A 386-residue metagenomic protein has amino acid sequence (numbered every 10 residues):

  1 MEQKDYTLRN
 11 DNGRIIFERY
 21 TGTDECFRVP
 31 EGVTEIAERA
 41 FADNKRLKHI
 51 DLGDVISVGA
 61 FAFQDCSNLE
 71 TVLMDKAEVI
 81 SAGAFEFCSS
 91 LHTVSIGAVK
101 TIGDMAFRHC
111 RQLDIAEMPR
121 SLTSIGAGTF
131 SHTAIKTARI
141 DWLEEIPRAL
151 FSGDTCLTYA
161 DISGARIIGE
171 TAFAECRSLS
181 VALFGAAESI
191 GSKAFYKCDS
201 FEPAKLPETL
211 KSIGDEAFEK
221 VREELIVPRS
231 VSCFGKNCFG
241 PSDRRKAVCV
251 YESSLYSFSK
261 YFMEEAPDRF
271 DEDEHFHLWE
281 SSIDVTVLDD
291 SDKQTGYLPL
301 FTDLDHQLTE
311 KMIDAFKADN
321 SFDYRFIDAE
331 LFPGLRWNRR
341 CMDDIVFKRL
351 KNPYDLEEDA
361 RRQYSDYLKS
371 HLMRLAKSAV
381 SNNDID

Functional and structural regions predicted by a protein language model:
M1-R14, T21-E35, K45-S57, S67-V79 (+15 more regions): Structural signature of tandem-repeat unit edges
D344-Y364: Repeat-mediated protein-protein interaction surfaces in helical alpha-solenoids
